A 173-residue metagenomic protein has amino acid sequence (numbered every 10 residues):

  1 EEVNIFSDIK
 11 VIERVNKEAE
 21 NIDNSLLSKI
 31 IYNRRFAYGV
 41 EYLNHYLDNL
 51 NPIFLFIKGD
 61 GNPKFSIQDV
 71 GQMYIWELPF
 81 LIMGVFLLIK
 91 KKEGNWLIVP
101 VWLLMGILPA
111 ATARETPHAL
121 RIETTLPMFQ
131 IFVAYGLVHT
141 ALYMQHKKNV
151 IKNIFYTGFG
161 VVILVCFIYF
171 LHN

Functional and structural regions predicted by a protein language model:
E1-Y46: Aromatic-rich transmembrane-lumenal/periplasmic boundary elements in polytopic membrane proteins
N16, F36-L47, N51-F54, K58 (+2 more regions): Membrane-interacting alpha-helical segments
S25, N33, A37, E41 (+4 more regions): Membrane-helix interfacial "entry" motifs
L55-P63, V70-E93: Hydrophobic, aromatic-rich transmembrane alpha-helices and their immediate juxtamembrane boundary segments
I75-E77, L97-L142: Hydrophobic/aromatic-rich transmembrane helices and adjacent perimembrane loops
W76-E77, K91-W102, N153-F159: Membrane-interfacial loop-to-transmembrane alpha-helix junctions, especially the N-terminal start
M83-K90, L108-E115, V138-M144, I168-H172: Structural signature of transmembrane alpha-helix termini at the membrane-water interface
I131, L137-N173: Signature aromatic-anchored transmembrane alpha helix within multi-pass, membrane-resident enzymes that catalyze glycan
